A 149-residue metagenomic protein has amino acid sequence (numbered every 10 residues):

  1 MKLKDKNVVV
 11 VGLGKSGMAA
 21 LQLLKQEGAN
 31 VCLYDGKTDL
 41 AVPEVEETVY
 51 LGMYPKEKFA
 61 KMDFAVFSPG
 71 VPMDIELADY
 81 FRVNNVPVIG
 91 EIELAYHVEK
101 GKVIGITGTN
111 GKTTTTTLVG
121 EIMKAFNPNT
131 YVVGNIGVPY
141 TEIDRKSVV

Functional and structural regions predicted by a protein language model:
M1-K6: Flexible N-terminal pre-Rossmann segment of NAD(P)-dependent oxidoreductases
N7, M18, Q22-Q26, E57-A60 (+1 more regions): Phosphate-binding loop of NTP-binding sites
L13-G14: Glycine-rich Rossmann-fold phosphate-binding loop(s) that bind the pyrophosphate of adenine dinucleotide cofactors
E27-P43: NAD(P)-binding Rossmann-fold cofactor-contacting core
C32, Y50-G52, I89, Y131: General small-molecule cofactor/ligand-binding pocket signal
V45-K58: Glycine-rich, highly charged phosphate/nucleotide-binding loops
D63: Conserved acidic residues
V66: N-terminal Rossmann-like NAD(P) cofactor-binding module of classical short-chain dehydrogenase/reductase
